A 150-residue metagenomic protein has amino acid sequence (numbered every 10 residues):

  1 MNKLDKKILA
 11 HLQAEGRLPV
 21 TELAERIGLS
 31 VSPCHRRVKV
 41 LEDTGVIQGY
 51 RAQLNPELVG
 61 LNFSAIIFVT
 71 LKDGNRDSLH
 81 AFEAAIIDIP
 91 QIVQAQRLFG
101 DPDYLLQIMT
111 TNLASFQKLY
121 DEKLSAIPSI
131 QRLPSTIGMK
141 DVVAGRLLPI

Functional and structural regions predicted by a protein language model:
M1-I150: A compositional/biophysical signature of low hydrophobicity enriched in polar/charged and small residues
